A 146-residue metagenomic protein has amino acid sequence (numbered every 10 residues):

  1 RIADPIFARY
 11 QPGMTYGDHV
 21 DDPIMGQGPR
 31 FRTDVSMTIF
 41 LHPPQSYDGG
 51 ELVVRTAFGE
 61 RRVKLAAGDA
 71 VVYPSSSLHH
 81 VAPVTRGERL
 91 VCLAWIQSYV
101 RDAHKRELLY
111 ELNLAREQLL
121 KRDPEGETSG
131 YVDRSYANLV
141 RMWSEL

Functional and structural regions predicted by a protein language model:
R1-H104, L109-Y110: Catalytic core of non-heme Fe(II) oxygenases with the double-stranded beta-helix
Y10-H19, R122-P124, L139-L146: Short, charged low-complexity intrinsically disordered segments located at boundaries of structured domains
A67-V71, L90, E127, Y131-R134 (+2 more regions): Long, contiguous binding/interaction regions
V100-V140: Charged/polar low-complexity intrinsically disordered segments, enriched in acidic residues
